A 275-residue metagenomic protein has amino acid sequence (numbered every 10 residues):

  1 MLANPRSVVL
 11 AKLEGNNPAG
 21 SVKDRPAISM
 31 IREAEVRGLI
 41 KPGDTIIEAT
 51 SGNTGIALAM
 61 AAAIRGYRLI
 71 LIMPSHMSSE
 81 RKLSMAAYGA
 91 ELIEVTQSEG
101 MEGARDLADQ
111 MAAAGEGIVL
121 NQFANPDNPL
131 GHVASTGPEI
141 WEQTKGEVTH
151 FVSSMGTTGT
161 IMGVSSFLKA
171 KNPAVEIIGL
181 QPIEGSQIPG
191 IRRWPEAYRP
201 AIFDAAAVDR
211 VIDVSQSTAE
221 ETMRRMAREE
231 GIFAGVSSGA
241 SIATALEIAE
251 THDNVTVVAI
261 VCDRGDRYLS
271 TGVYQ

Functional and structural regions predicted by a protein language model:
M1-Q275: PLP-dependent amino-acid enzyme catalytic core
